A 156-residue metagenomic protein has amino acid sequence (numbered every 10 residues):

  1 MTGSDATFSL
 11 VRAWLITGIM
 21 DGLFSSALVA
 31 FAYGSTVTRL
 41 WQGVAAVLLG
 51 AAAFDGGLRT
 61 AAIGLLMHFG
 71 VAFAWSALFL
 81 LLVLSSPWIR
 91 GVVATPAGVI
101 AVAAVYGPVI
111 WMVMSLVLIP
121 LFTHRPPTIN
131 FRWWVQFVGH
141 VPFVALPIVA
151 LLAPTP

Functional and structural regions predicted by a protein language model:
S4-G34: N-terminal signal-anchor transmembrane alpha helix
T7-L15, A61-L66, I100-V105, W134-V138: Hydrophobic alpha-helical transmembrane segments
G18-L23, G107-V117: Aromatic-anchored segments of alpha-helical transmembrane domains
A30, G34-R59: Extracytosolic (periplasmic/ER-lumenal) interhelical loops and adjacent juxtamembrane/interface segments of multi-pass
F54, S115-F137: Interfacial helix-loop-helix junctions of multi-pass membrane proteins
I63-L84: Hydrophobic alpha-helical transmembrane segments
A74-A77, G139-L151: Hydrophobic cores of alpha-helical transmembrane segments in multi-pass inner/ER membrane proteins, independent
S86-V109: Internal alpha-helical transmembrane segments of multi-pass membrane proteins
